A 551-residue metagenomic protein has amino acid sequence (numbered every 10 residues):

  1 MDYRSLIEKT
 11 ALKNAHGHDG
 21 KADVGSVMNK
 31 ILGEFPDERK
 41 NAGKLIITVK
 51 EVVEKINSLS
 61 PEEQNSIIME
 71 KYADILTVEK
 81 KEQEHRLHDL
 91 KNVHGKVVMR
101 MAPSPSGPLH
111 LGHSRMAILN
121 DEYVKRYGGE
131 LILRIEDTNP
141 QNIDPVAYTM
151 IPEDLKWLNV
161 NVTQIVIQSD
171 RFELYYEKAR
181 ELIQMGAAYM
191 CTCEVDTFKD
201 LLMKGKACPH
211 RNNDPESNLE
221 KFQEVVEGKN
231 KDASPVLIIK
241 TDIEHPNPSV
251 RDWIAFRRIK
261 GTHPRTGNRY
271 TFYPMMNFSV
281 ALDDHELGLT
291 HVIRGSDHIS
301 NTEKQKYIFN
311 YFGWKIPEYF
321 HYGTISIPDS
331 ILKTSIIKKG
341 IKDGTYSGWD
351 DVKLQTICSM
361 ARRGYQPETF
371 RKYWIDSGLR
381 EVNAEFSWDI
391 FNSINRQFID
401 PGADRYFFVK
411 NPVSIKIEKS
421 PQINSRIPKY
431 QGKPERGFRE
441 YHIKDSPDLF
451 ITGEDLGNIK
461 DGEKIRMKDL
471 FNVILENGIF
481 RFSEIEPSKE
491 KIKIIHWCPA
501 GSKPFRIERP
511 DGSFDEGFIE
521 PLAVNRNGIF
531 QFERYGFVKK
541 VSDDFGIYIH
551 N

Functional and structural regions predicted by a protein language model:
R4-F278, I316-T324: NTP-dependent nucleotidyl-transfer catalytic core
A15, D19-L32, G348-R436: Extended, domain-scale alpha-helical bundle/helix-rich regions
M99-S106, I132-T138, H285-I293, D351-I357 (+1 more regions): Glycine- and acidic
N120, I151, L182, D284 (+3 more regions): Residue-level signal for inorganic ion chemistry
E181, M185-K338, T345-G348, T356 (+3 more regions): Active-site cores that bind ATP or allylic diphosphates and position pyrophosphate for catalysis
G453-L456, K460-D461, S513-R534: A conserved acidic, glycine/proline-rich C-terminal tail/linker
K493-L522: Basic, glycine-rich polyanion-binding accessory segments appended to enzymes
V524-N551: Generic C-terminus detector
